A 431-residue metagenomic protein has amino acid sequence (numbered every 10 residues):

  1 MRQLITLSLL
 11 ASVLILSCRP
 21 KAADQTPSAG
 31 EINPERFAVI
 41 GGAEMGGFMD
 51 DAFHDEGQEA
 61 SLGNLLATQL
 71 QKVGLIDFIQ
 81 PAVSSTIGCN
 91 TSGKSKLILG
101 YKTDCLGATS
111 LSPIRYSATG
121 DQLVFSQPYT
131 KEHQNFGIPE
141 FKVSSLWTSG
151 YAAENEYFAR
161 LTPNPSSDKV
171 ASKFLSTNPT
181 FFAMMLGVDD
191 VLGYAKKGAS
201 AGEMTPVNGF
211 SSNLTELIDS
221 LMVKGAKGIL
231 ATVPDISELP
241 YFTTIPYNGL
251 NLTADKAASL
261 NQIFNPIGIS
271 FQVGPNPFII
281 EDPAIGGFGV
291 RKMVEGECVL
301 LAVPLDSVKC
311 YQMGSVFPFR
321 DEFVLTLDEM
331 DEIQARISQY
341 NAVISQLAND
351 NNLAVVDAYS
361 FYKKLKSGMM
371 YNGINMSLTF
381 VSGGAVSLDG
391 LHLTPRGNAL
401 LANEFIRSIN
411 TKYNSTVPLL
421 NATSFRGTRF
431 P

Functional and structural regions predicted by a protein language model:
R2, S8-L9, I15-R36, S415-P431: Bacterial Sec-dependent N-terminal signal peptides
R36-D51: Catalytic nucleophile-elbow at a beta strand-turn-alpha helix junction centered on a G-D-S/GDSL motif, marking
F37, L62-L66, R336, T379-F430: Histidine-centered active-site loop/cap adjacent to the catalytic His in serine esterases/O-acetyl transfer systems
I40-A43, M184-D189, A195-K197, A231-D235 (+4 more regions): Active-site-proximal beta-strand/loop segments in catalytic clefts of secreted hydrolases
M49-E56, A201-V207, E329-Q334, S387-L388: Second-shell loop/turn segments in exported
F53-S212, E216, S237, A422 (+1 more regions): Conserved SGNH/GDSL esterase-like catalytic core that processes O-acyl groups on lipids and polysaccharides
L175-T177, N213-L230, R336-D357: A structural motif corresponding to the C-terminal end of an alpha-helix and its immediate exit/capping segment
T243-A335, A342-L391: Mobile gating loops/cap/lid regions near enzyme active sites that modulate substrate access
